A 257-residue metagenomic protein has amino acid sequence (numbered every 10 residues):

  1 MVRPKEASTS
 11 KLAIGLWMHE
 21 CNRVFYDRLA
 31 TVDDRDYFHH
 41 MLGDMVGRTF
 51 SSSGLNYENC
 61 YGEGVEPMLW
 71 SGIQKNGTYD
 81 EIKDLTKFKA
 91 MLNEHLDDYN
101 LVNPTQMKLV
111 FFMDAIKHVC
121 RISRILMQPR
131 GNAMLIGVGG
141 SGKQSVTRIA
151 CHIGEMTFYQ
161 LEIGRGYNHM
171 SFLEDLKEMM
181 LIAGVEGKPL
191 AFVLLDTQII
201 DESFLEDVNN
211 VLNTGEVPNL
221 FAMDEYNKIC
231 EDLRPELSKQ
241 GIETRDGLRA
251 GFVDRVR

Functional and structural regions predicted by a protein language model:
M1-R130, D254-R257: Alpha-helical lid/collar subdomain of P-loop NTPases
V2, G43, I73-N76, K117 (+4 more regions): Conserved beta-strand elements of beta-rich interaction domains across eukaryotes, especially beta-propellers
L109-V110, F158-M170, E236-L237: Flexible beta-alpha connector loops of hexameric P-loop NTPases
D114, S171-D175, V211-V256: Substrate-gripping "pore-loop 1 plus following alpha2 helix"
S123, M170-T197, G247-R255: Conserved alpha-helical scaffold flanking the Walker A/P-loop in AAA+ ATPase domains
R130-E162, G166, E206-D207, L212: Walker A/P-loop
G131-N132, T157, G187-A191, R257: Loop/turn-to-beta-strand initiation segments
H152-Q160, M179-G184, T214-N219: Post-Walker A helix-loop "phosphate-sensing" segment adjacent to the P-loop in P-loop NTPases
